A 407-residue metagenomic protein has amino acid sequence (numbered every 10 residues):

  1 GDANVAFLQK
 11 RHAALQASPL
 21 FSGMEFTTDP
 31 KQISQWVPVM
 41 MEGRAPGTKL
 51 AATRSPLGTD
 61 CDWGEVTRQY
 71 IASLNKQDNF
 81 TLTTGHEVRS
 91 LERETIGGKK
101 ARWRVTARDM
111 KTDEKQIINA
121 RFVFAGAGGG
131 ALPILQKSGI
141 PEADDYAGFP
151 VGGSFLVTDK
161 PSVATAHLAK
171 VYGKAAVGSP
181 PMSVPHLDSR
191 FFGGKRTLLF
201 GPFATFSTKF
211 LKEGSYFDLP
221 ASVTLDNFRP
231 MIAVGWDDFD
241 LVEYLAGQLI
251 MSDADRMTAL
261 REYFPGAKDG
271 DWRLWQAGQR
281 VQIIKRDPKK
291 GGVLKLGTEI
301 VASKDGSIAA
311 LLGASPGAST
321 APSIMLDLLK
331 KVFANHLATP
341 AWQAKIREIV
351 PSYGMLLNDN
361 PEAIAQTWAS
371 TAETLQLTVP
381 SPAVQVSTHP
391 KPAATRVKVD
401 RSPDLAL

Functional and structural regions predicted by a protein language model:
G1-Q35, R196-T197, S207-K209, S215-D218: Dinucleotide-binding Rossmann-like beta1-alpha1 core, especially the glycine-rich loop that anchors the ADP
L50-F122, S319-F333: Helical element adjacent to the flavin cofactor pocket in flavoenzyme catalytic cores
A51-P56, E65, F206, F210-A338: C-terminal catalytic lobe of FAD-dependent flavoproteins
E87, N335-I364: Active-site-proximal substrate-binding core of FAD-dependent oxidoreductases
A125-P141: Flavin (primarily FAD) binding-site architecture
P141-A169: Central beta-strand plus flanking loop segment that forms part of the substrate or channel wall within the catalytic
A164-D237: An anion/pyrophosphate-binding glycine-rich loop and adjacent beta-alpha core in soluble alpha-beta enzymes
P351-K398: Acidic, Ser/Thr-rich low-complexity intrinsically disordered segments
